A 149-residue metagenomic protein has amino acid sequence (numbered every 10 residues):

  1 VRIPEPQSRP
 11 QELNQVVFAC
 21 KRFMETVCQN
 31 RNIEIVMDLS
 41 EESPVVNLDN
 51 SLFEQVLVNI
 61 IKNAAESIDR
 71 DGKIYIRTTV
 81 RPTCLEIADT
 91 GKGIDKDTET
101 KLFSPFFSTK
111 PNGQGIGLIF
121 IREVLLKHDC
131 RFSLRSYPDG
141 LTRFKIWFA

Functional and structural regions predicted by a protein language model:
V1-A149: Core catalytic ATP-binding domain of two-component histidine kinases
